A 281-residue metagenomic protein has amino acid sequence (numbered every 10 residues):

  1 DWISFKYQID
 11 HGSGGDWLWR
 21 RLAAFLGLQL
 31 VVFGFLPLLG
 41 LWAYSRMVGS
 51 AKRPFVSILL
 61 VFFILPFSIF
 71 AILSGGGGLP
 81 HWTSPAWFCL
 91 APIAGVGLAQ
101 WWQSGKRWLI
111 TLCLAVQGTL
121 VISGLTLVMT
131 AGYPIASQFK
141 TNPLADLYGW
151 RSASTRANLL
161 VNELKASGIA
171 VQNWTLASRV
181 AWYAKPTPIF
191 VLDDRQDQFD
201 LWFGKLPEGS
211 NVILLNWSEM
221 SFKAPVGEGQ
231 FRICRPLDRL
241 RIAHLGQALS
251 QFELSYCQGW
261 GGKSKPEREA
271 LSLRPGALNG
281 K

Functional and structural regions predicted by a protein language model:
S4-G27: Juxtamembrane membrane-water interface segments that cap and precede transmembrane helices
Q29-L38, F62, P85-G95: Alpha-helical transmembrane segments of multi-pass membrane proteins
L30-R53, L60, F67: Hydrophobic, aromatic-rich transmembrane alpha-helices and their immediate juxtamembrane boundary segments
S50-S74, C89-I93: Transmembrane alpha-helix segments characteristic of polytopic inner-membrane glycan-assembly/cell-envelope
G76-C113: Hydrophobic/aromatic-rich transmembrane helices and adjacent perimembrane loops
K106-L164, W174-F190, D194-D197, L215-K281: Membrane-proximal, lumen/periplasm-facing interface regions of secretory-pathway glyco- and lipid-modifying enzymes
A170-Q172: Short beta-strand scaffold positions
